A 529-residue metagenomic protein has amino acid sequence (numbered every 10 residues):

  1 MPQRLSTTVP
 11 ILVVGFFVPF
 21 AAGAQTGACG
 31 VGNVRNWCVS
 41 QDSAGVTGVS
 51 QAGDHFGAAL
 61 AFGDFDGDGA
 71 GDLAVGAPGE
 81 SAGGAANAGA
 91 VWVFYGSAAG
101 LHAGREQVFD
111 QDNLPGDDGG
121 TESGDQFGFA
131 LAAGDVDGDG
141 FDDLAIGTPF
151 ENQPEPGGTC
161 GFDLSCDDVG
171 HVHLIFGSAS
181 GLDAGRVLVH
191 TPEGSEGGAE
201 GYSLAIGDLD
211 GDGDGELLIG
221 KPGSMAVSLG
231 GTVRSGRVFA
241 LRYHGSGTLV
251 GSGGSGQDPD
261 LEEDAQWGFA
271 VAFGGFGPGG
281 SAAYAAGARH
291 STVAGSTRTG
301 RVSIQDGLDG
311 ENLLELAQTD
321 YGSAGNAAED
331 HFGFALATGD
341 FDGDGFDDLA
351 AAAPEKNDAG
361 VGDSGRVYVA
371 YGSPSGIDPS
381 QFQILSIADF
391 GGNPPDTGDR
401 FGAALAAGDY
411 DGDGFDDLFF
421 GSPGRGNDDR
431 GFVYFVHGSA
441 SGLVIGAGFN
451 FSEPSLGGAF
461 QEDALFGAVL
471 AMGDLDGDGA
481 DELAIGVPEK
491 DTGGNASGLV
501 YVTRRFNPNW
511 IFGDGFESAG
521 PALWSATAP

Functional and structural regions predicted by a protein language model:
M1-S6: N-terminal secretory signal peptides that target proteins for export/translocation
T8-P19: Bacterial N-terminal signal peptides
A22-W510: Conserved beta-strand/short-helix segments that make up beta-rich extracellular adhesion/recognition modules
N509-P521: Extracellular carbohydrate-recognition regions
P521-A528: Short, low-complexity, Pro/Ser/Thr/Gly-rich segments in the mature regions of secreted, periplasmic
